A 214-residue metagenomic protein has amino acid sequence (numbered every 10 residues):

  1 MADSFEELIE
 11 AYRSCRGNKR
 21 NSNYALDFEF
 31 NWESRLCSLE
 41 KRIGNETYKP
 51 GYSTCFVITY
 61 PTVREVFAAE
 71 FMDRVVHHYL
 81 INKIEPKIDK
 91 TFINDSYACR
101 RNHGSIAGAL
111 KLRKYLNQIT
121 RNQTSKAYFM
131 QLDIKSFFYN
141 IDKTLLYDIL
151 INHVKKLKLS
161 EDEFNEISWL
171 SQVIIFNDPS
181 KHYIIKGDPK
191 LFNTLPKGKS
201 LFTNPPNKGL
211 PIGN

Functional and structural regions predicted by a protein language model:
M1-C37: Non-catalytic, polymerase-adjacent accessory regions of viral genome-replication enzymes
E6-I9, E33, C37, A69 (+6 more regions): Non-catalytic, well-ordered alpha-helical scaffold segments
R20-L26, G51-V75, T91-H103, I175-D178 (+1 more regions): Short, conserved non-catalytic motifs in the polymerase core
E29-Y52: Amphipathic alpha-helical blocks
R42, K83, Y115, I149-H153: Generic, well-ordered alpha-helical scaffold segments in large soluble proteins
I81-K143: Active-site-proximal segment of RNA-dependent polymerases
R121-N214: Conserved polymerase palm-domain catalytic core
